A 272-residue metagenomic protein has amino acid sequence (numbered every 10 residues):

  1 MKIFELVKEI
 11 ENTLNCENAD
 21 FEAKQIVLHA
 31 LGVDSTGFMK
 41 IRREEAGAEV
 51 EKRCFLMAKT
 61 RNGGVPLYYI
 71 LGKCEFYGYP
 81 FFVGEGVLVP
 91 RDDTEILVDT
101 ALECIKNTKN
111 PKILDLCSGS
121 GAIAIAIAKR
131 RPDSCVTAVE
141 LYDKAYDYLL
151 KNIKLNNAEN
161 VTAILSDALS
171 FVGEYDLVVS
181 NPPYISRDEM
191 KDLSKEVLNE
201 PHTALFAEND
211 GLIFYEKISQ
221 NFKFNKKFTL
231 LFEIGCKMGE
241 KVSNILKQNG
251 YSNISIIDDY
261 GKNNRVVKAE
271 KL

Functional and structural regions predicted by a protein language model:
M1-M39, R43-A46: Non-catalytic accessory regions of SAM-dependent methyltransferases
L14, I105, I153, F222 (+1 more regions): Conserved hydrophobic residues forming the short capping helix/wall of the S-adenosyl-L-methionine
L28-E103: Conserved AdoMet
Y68, I185-D188, K237: Active-site beta-alpha loop architecture of Rossmann-like, nucleotide-cofactor-dependent enzymes
P80, C135, N160-T162, S252-S255: Conserved beta-strand segments of alpha/beta enzyme cores
E95-M190, K217: Conserved SAM/SAH cofactor-binding pocket of Class I
Y184-I213: Mobile active-site "lid"/loop adjacent to the S-adenosyl-L-methionine
N209-E270: Conserved Class I SAM-dependent methyltransferase catalytic core
